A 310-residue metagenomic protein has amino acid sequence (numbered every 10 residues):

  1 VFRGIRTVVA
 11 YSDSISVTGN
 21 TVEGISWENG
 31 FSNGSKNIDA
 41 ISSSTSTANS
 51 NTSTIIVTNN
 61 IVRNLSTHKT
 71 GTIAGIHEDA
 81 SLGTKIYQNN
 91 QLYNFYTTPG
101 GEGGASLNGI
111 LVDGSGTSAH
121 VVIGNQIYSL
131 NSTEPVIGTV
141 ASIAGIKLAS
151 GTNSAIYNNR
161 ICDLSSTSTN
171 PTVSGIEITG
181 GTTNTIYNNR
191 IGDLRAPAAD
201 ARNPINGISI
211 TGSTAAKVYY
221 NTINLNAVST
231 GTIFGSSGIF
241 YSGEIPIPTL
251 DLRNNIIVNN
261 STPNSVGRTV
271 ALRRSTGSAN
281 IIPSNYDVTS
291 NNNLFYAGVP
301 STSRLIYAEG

Functional and structural regions predicted by a protein language model:
V1-G310: Extracellular beta-rich repeat passengers
